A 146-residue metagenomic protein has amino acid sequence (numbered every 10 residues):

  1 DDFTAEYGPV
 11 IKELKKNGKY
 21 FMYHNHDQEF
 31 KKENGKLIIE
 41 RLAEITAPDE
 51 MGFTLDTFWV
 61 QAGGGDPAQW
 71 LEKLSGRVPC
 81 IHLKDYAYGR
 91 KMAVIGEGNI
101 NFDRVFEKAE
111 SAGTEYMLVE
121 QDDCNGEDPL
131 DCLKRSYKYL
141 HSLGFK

Functional and structural regions predicted by a protein language model:
D1-F53, V60-A62, L130: Active-site acidic/histidine proton-transfer and metal-coordination neighborhood in alpha/beta enzyme cores
F3-T4, I39-R41, W70-K73, G98-I100 (+1 more regions): Short, hinge-like loop/turn segments at secondary-structure boundaries
Y7, V78, Y137: Short amphipathic alpha-helical/adjacent loop interface patches that line ligand and macromolecule-binding sites
P9, E13, K73, K108-S111 (+1 more regions): Alpha-helical scaffold elements within enzyme catalytic domains, especially in hydrolases
K19, T114, F145: Short phosphate-binding/catalytic loops that engage adenosine nucleotides
F21-Y23, M51-L55, P79-L83, E115-E120: Hydrophobic faces of well-ordered beta-strands that scaffold small-molecule active sites in alpha/beta enzyme cores
K32-E33, W59-T114, D123-D131: Gly/Pro-rich active-site loop or hairpin
E127-K146: C-terminal helical cap(s) of enzyme catalytic domains, especially alpha/beta-barrels
